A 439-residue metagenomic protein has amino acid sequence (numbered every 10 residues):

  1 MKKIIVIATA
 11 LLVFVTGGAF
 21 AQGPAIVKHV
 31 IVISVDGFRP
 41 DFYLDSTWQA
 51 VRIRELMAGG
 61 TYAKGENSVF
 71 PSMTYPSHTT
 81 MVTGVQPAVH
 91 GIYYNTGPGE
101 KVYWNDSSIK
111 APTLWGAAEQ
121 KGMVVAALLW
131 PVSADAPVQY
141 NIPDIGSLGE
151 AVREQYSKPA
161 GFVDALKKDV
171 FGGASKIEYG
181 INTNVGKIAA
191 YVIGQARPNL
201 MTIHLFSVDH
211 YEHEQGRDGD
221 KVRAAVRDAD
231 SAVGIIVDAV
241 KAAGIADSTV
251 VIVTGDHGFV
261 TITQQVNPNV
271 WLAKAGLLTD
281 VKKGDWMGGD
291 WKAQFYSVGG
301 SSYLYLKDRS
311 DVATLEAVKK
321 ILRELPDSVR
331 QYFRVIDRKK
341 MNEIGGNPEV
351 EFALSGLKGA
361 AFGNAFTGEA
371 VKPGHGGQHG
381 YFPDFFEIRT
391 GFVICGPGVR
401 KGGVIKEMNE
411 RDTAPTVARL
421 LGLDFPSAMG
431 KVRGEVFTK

Functional and structural regions predicted by a protein language model:
M1-A25: Bacterial Sec-dependent N-terminal signal peptides
I26-I31, G59-A63, Q120-A126, A196-M201 (+4 more regions): Loop/turn elements at helix/coil->beta-strand transitions in domains of secreted/extracellular proteins
I31-S34, D41, A63-G65, T80-V82 (+8 more regions): Structural recognition of the beta-strand scaffold that forms the well-ordered cores of secreted hydrolase catalytic
V32, R52, D228-L272, L278 (+2 more regions): Metal-dependent active-site segment of extracytoplasmic phospho-/sulfohydrolases and closely related
D41-T80, V85, A126-L128: Short, structured active-site-proximal loop/turn typified by the sulfatase FGly-forming signature C/S-X-P-X-R
Q86-G216: His/Asp/Glu-rich, glycine-adjacent segments that coordinate divalent cations and/or stabilize oxyanion chemistry on
A111, M287-T416: Active-site neighborhoods of enzymes that stabilize oxyanions during catalysis
Y179-I203, V208-T249, E316-R323, V417: A long, amphipathic alpha-helix that forms part of the scaffold/cap immediately adjacent to metal-dependent active
